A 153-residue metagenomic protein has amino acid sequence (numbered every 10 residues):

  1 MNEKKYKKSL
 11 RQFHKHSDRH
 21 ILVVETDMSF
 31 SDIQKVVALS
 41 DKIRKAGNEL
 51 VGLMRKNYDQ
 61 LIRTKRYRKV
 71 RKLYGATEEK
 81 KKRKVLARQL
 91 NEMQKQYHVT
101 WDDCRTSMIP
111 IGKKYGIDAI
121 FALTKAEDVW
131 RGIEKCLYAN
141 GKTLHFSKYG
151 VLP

Functional and structural regions predicted by a protein language model:
M1-P153: Nucleic-acid substrate recognition interfaces
